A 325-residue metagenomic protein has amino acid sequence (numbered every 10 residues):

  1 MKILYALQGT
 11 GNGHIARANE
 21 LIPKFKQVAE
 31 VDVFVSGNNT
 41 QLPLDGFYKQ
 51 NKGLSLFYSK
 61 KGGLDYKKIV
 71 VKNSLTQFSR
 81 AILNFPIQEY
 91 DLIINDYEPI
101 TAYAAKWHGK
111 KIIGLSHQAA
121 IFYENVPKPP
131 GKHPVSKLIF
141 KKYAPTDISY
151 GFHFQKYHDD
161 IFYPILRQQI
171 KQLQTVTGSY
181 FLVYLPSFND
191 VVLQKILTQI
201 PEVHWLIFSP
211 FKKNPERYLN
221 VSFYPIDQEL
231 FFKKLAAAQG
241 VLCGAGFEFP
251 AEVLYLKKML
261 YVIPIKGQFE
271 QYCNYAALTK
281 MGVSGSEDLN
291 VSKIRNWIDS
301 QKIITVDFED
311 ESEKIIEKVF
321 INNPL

Functional and structural regions predicted by a protein language model:
Y5-G9, V31-Q77, S292: Conserved nucleotide-sugar phosphate-binding/catalytic loop shared by glycosyltransferases and other
A6-N19: A short, glycine/small-residue-rich beta-strand->loop->alpha-helix junction that serves as a flexible
I22, I165-G240: Donor-nucleotide binding loops and adjacent catalytic segments primarily of GT-B fold Leloir glycosyltransferases
G63-L92, P99-I100: Conserved nucleotide-sugar donor-binding subdomain of glycosyltransferases
I93-P99, A104, G114, K234-C273: A donor-sugar binding/catalytic signature common to diverse glycosyltransferases and related nucleotide-sugar
Y123-N189, I207-F211: A nucleotide-sugar donor-handling region in carbohydrate enzymes
Y143-D159, V283-L325: Leloir-type glycosyltransferase catalytic cores
P250, L254-K302: Catalytic binding pocket for nucleotide-activated donors in carbohydrate/polymer assembly enzymes
